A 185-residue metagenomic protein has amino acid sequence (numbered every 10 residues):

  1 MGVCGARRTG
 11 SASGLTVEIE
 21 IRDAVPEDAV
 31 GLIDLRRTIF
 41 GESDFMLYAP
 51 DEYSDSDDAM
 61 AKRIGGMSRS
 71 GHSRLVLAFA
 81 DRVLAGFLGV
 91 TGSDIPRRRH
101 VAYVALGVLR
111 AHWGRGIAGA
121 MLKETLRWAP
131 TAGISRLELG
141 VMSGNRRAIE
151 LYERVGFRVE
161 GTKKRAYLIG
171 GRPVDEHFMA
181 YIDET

Functional and structural regions predicted by a protein language model:
G2-L15, R172-T185: Terminal substrate-recognition subdomain of acyl/acetyltransferases
E20-D34: A short beta-loop-alpha structural element at the N-terminal edge of CoA-dependent acyl/N-acetyltransferase catalytic
D23, F40, F45, D51-A111 (+3 more regions): Acetyl-CoA-dependent GNAT
G31, Y103, R147: Amphipathic alpha-helical recognition patches that constitute DNA-binding helices
H72, A102, S135, P173-D175: Exposed loop/turn and edge beta-strand positions of beta-sandwich/beta-sheet ligand-binding modules
L77, G89, Y103-G107, G116 (+3 more regions): Conserved beta-strand segments that form the floor/walls of ligand-binding pockets within enzyme and binding domains
V83, R97, L109-K123, T131-A132 (+2 more regions): Conserved glycine-rich acetyl-CoA-binding loop
R136-M142, E153, R158-V174: Conserved catalytic-core motifs of GNAT/GCN5-like acyltransferases
